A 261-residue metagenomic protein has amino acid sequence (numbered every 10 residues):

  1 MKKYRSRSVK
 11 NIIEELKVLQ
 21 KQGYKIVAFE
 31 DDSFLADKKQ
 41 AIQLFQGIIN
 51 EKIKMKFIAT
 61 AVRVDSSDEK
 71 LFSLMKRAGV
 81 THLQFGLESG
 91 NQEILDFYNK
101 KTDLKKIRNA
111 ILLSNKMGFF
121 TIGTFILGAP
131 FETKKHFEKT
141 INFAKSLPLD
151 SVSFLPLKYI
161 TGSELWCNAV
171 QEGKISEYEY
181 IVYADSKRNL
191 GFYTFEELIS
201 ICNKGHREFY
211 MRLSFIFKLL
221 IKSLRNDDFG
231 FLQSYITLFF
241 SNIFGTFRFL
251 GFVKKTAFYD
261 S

Functional and structural regions predicted by a protein language model:
M1-I122, L127-A129, H136, N142: Radical SAM [4Fe-4S] cluster-binding motif and immediate context
K3, V27, M55, S151 (+3 more regions): Secondary-structure transition/capping residues
Q22, R63-F72, I94-L104, F125-P130 (+4 more regions): Hydrophobic transmembrane alpha-helix bundles
K38-K39, E93, F97, L127-K135 (+2 more regions): Flexible glycine/acidic-rich beta-alpha junction loops that bind and position SAM and/or redox cofactors in anaerobic
K116, N142, S146, K204-R207: Charged/polar positions on well-ordered alpha helices
E164-S261: Radical SAM enzyme core and accessory elements
